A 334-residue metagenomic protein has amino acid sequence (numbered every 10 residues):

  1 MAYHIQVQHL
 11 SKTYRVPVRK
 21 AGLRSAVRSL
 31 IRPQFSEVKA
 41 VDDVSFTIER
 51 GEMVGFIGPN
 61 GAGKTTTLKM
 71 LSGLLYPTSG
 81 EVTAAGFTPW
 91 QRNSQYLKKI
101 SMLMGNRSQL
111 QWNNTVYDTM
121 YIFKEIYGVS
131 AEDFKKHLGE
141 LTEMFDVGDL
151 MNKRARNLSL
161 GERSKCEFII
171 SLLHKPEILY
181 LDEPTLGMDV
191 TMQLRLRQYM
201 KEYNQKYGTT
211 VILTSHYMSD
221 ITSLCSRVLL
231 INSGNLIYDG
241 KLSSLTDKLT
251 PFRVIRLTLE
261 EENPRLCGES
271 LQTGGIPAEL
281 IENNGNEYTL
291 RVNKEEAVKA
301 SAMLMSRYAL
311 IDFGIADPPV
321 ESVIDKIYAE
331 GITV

Functional and structural regions predicted by a protein language model:
G22-L30, Y121, E125, E132-L150: Conserved ABC ATPase "signature" region
G80-Q91, Q95-L97: Conserved ABC transporter NBD signature motif
R154-G161: Conserved ABC ATPase signature
K175: Conserved catalytic motifs of ABC-family nucleotide-binding domains
L179-E183: Catalytic Walker B motif of ABC-type/P-loop ATPase nucleotide-binding domains
R197-R291: ABC transporter nucleotide-binding domain
V292-V334: C-terminal coupling/interaction segments
